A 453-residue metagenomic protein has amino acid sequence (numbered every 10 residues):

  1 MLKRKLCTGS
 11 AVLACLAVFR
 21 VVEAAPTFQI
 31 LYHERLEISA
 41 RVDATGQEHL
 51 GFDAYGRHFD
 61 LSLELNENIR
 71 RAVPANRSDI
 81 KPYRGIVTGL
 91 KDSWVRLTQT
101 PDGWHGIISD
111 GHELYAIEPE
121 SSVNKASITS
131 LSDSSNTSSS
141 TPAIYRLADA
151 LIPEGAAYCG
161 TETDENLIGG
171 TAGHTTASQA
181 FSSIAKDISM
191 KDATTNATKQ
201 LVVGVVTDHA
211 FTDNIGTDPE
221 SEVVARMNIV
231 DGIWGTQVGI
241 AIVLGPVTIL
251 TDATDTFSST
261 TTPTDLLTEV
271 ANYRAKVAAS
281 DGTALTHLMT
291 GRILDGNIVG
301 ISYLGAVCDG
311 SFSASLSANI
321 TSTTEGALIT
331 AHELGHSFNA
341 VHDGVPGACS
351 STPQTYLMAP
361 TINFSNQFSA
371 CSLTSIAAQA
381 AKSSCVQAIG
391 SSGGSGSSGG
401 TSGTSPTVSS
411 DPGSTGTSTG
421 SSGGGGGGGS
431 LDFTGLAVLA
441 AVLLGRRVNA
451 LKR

Functional and structural regions predicted by a protein language model:
L2, V22-L131, T264-A271, V386 (+1 more regions): N-terminal prosegments of processed precursors
L2-G9, S430: Bacterial N-terminal signal peptides that target proteins for export
S10-V18, A441: Bacterial N-terminal signal peptides
A25-S39, A44, G51, T137-C308 (+1 more regions): Fold-level signature of zinc-dependent metallopeptidase catalytic domains
T248-D265, D309-K382: The catalytic-center signature of Zn2+-dependent metalloproteases
S391-G426: Ser/Thr/Gly/Pro-rich low-complexity, disordered linker/stalk segments of secreted and cell-surface proteins
G424-T434: Juxtamembrane/start-of-transmembrane alpha-helix segments at the extracytoplasmic/lumenal side of membrane anchors
D432-K452: A cross-kingdom C-terminal cell-surface attachment/processing module
